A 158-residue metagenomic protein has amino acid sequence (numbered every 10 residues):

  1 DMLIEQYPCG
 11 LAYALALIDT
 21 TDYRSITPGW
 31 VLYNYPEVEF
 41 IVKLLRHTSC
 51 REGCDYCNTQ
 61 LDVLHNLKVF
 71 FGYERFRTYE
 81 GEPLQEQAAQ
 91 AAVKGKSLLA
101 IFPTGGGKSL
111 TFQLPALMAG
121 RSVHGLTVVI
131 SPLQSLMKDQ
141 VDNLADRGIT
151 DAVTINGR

Functional and structural regions predicted by a protein language model:
D1-R158: N-terminal helicase ATP-binding lobe
